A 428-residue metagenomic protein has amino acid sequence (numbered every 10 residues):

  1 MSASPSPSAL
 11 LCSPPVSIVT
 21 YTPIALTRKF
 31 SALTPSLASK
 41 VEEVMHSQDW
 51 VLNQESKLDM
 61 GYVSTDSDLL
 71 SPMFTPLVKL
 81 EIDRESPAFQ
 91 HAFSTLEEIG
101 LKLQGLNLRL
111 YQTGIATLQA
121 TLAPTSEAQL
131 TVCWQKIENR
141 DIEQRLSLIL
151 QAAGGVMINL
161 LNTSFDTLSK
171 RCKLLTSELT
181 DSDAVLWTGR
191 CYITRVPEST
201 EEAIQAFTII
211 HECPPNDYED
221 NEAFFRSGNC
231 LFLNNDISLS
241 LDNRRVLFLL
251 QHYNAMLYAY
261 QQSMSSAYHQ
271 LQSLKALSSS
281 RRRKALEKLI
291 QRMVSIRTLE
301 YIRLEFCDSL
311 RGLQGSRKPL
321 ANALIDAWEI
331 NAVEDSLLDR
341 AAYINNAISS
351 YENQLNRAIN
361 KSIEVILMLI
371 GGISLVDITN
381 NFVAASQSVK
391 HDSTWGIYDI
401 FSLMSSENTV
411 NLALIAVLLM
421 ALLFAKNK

Functional and structural regions predicted by a protein language model:
M1-K170: N-terminal pre-transmembrane cytosolic regions of membrane proteins
S4, V16, K29-M45, V51-L52 (+2 more regions): Soluble regions of membrane-associated proteins that transit the secretory/organelle pathway
T75-K79, R190-V196, R297, L304-E305 (+1 more regions): A broad, low-specificity signal for short, low-complexity segments enriched in glycine/proline and polar/charged
H91-L103, T113, A255, E287 (+3 more regions): Short, well-structured alpha-helical interface segments that form or flank functional binding sites
I99-R283: Extended alpha-helical interaction modules
V185-C191, I296-I302, M404-T409: Short low-complexity stretches enriched in small and charged residues
R283-V389: Membrane-associated alpha-helical segments
R357, I363-K428: Alpha-helical transmembrane anchor segments
